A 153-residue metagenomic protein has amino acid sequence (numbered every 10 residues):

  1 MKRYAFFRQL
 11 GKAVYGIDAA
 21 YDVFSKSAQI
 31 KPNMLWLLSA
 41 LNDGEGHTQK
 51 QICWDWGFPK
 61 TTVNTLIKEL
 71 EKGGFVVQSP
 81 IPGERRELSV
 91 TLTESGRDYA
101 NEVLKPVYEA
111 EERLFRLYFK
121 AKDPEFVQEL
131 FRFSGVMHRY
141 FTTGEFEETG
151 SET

Functional and structural regions predicted by a protein language model:
M1-A28: N-terminal leader segment of winged-helix/HTH proteins
G11, S39-D43, L104: Short, locally clustered residues in the helix-turn-helix/winged-helix DNA-binding domain
K12, T48, E84-R86: A conserved beta-turn-beta hairpin within the catalytic core of GNAT-like acetyltransferases that forms part
A19-T62: N-terminal helix-turn-helix DNA-binding core of bacterial DNA-binding proteins
L66: Residues in the recognition helix of alpha-helical DNA-binding motifs
E69-Q128: Charged, amphipathic alpha-helical coiled-coil/dimerization segments
A121-T153: C-terminal regulatory/oligomerization modules of transcriptional regulators
